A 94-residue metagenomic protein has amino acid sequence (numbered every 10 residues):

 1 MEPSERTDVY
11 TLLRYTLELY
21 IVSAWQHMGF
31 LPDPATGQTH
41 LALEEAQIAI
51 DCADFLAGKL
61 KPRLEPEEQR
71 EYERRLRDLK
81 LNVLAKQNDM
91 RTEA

Functional and structural regions predicted by a protein language model:
M1-F55, R70-A94: N-terminal intrinsically disordered, cationic/polar leader segments that include organellar targeting peptides
A57-L64: Well-ordered alpha/beta subsegment
